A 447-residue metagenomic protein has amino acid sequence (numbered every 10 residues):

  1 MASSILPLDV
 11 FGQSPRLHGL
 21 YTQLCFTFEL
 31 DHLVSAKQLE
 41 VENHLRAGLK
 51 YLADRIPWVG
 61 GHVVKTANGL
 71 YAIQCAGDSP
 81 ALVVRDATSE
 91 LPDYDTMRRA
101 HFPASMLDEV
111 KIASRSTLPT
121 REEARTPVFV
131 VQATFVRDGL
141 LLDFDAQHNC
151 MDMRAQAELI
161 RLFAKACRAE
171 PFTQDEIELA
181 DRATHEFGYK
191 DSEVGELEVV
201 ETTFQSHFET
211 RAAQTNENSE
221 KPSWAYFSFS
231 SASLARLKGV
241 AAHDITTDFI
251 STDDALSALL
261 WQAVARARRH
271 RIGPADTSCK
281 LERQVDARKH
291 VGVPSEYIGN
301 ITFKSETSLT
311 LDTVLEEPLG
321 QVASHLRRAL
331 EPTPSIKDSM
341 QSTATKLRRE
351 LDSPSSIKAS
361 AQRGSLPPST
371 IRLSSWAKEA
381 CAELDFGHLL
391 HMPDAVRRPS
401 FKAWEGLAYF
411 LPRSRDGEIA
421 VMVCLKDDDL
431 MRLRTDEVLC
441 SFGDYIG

Functional and structural regions predicted by a protein language model:
M1-K65, G69, Y226, S233-G447: Acyl-CoA-dependent O-acyltransferases
A2-G12, Y94-T120, F129, L141 (+5 more regions): Non-catalytic, low-complexity flexible loops and terminal extensions
L17-Y21, T134-V136, E217-E220: Short, flexible turn/loop "capping" segments at secondary-structure junctions
K50-D143, M153: Acyl-thioester-dependent condensation/acyltransferase catalytic cores
T120-E123, N216-N218, A361-R363, R398-P399: Short Gly/Pro-enriched turn/cap motifs at secondary-structure boundaries
R125-P127, K221, P367, W404: Residues that act as N-cap/strand-start positions at coil-to-secondary-structure junctions
L140-A146, I419-C424: Short, well-ordered beta-strand elements
L141, D145-Q147, M151, A164 (+1 more regions): Hydrophobic mid-domain F-helix/FG-region of cytochrome P450s
